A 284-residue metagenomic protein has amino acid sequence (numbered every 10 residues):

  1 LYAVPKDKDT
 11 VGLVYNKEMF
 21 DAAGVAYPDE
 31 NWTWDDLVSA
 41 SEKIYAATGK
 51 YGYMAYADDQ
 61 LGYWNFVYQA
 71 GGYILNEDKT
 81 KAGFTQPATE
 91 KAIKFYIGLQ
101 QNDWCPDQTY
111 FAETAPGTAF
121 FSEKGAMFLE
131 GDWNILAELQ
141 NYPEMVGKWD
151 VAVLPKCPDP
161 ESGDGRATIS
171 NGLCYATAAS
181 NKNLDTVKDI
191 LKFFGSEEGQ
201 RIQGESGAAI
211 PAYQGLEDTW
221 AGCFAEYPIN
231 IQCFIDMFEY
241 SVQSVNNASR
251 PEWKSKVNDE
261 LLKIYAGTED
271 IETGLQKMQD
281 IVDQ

Functional and structural regions predicted by a protein language model:
L1-G12, D35-V38, A46, N65 (+3 more regions): Hinge/lid segment of periplasmic solute-binding proteins
L1-P28, A55-D78, D164, I169-A178 (+2 more regions): Periplasmic solute-binding protein
A23, K94, G98-W104, Q140-A209 (+1 more regions): Extracytoplasmic/periplasmic substrate-recognition and gating elements
E30, G72-I93, Q140-E144, K156-A167 (+4 more regions): Short, solvent-exposed loop/beta-turn-alpha elements that line the ligand-binding surface or hinge of extracytoplasmic
W32-V38, D107-S122, K156: Short helix-initiation/N-cap motifs at beta->coil->alpha
V38-K43, K79-T109: Glycine-centered hinge/linker elements that transmit conformational signals in sensory and ligand-binding systems
G49-K50, S122-G131: Alpha-to-beta junction loops
A152, E205-D259, K263: Long, aromatic- and glycine/proline-rich binding clefts that accommodate carbohydrate-like moieties
